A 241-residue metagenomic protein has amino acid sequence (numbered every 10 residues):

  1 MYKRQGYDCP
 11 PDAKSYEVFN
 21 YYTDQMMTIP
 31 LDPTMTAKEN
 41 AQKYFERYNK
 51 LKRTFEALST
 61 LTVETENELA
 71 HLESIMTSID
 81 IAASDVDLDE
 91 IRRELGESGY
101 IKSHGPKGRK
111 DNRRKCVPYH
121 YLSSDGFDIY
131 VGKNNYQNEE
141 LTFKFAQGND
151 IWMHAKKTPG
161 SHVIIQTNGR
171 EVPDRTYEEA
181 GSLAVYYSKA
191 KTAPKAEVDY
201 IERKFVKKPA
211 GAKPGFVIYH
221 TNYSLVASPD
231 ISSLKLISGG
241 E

Functional and structural regions predicted by a protein language model:
K3-E241: Extended, highly charged segments
